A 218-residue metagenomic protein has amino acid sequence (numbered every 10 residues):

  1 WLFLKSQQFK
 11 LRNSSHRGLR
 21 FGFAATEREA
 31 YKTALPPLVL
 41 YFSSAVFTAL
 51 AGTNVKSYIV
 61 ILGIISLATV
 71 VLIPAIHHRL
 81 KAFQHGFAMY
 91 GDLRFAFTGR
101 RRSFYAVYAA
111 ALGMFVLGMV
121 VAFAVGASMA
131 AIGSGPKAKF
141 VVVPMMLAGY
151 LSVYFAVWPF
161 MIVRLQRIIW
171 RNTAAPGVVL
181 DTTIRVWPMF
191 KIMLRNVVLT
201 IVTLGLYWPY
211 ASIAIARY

Functional and structural regions predicted by a protein language model:
W1-A49, T69-A82: Transmembrane-helix bundle segments that line or gate the permeation/cavity pathway in multi-pass membrane proteins
W1-L2, V39-F42, S66-H77, V116 (+1 more regions): Hydrophobic, aromatic-rich membrane-embedded alpha-helical segments
W1-Q8, V70, P74-G86, P159-R167 (+2 more regions): Short helix-terminus and kink motifs of transmembrane alpha helices, predominantly at the cytoplasmic interface
F9-E27, A82-F104, Q166-M189: Juxtamembrane inter-helical linkers in multi-pass membrane proteins
F23-S43, F97-V116, T183-T203: Loop-to-transmembrane boundary segments
V39, T48-F87, D92, A96-G99: Loop-centered beta-sheet repeat module
S43-T69, G118-V157, S212, A216-Y218: Membrane-helix interface segments in multi-pass membrane proteins
L112, L147-Y218: Intrinsically disordered cytosolic tails
